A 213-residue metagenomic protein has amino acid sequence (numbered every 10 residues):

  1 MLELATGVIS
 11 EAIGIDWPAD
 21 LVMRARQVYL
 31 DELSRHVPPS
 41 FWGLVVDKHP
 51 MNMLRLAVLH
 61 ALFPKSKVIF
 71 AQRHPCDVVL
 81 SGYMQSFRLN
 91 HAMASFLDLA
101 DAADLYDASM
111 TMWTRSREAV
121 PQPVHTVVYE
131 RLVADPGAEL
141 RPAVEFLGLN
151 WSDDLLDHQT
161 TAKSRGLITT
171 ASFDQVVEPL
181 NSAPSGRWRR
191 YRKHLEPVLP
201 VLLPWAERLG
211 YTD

Functional and structural regions predicted by a protein language model:
M1-A5: AAA+/P-loop NTPase substrate/partner-engagement loops
V8-S40, V79-T126, A134-D213: PAPS-dependent sulfotransferases, especially Golgi type II membrane carbohydrate sulfotransferases
V28-V58: Glycine-rich phosphate-binding loop used to anchor ATP phosphates in small-molecule kinases, encompassing both
G43-L44, K65-I69, P123-T126: Beta-sheet entry/capping signal
H49, F63, V120-P121: Acidic-histidine catalytic/liganding microenvironments
L56, H60, W113-T114: Short amphipathic alpha-helical segments and helix-helix/interface helices
L59-Y83: Conserved phosphate-donor/acceptor-positioning beta-strand/loop module used by diverse small-molecule
